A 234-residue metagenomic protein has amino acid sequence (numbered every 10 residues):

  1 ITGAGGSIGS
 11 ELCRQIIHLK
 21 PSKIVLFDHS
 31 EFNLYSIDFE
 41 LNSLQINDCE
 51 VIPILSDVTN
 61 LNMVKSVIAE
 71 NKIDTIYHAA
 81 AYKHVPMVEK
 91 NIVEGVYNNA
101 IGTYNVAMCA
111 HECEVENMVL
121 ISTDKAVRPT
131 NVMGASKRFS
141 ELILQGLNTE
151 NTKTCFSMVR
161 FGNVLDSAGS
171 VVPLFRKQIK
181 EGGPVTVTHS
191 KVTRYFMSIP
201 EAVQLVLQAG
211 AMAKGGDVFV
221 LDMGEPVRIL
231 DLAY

Functional and structural regions predicted by a protein language model:
I1-K20: N-terminal Rossmann NAD(P)H-binding glycine-rich loop of SDR-like oxidoreductase domains
K20-S22, I68, K72-Y77, V85 (+1 more regions): Proline-aspartate-enriched helix->loop->beta-strand connector
P21-S36: Conserved glycine-rich Rossmann-like NAD(P)H-binding loop of the short-chain dehydrogenase/reductase
I52-T75: Conserved Rossmann-fold cofactor-binding substructure of NAD(P)-dependent oxidoreductases
I54-L55, Y97, H189: Conserved residues in the N-terminal Rossmann fold of short-chain dehydrogenase/reductase
H78, Y82-E141, G146, F156: Conserved Rossmann-fold NAD(P)-dependent oxidoreductase catalytic core, especially the SDR/UDP-sugar
I143-T193, D217-V220: Conserved beta-loop-beta element that borders a ligand/cofactor-binding pocket
M212-Y234: Mid/C-terminal beta-alpha module of Rossmann-like enzyme folds, strongest in SDR-family dehydrogenases/epimerases
